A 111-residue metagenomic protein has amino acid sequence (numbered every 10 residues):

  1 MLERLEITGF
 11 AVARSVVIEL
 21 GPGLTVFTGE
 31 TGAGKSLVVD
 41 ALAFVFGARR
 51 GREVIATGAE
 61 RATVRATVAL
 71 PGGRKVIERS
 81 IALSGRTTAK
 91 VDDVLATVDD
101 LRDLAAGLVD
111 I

Functional and structural regions predicted by a protein language model:
L2-I111: Gly/Lys-enriched N-terminal cap/neck module of very large, oligomeric protein machines
